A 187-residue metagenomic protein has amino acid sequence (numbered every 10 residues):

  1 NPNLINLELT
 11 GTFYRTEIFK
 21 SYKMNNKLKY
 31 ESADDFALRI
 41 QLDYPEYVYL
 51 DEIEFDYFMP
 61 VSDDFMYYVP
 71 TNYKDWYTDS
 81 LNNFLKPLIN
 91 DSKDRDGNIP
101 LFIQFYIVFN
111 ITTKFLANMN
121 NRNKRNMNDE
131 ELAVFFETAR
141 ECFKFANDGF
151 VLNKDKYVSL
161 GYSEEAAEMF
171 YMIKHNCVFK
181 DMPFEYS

Functional and structural regions predicted by a protein language model:
N1-Y14: A recurrent flexible, glycine/aromatic-enriched loop bordering the glycosyltransferase active site that acts as
I18, Y22, L28-I53, M59-P60: A short, conserved alpha-helix in the catalytic core of glycosyltransferases
Y47-F84, N98, A117-E131: Nucleotide-sugar-dependent glycosyltransferase catalytic core
D91-P100: Flexible helix-coil transition and linker loops at the boundaries of alpha-helical arrays
I99-Y106, E130, V134: Residues within HEAT/ARM-like alpha-solenoid scaffolds
F102-A117: Amphipathic alpha-helical repeat scaffolds of TPR domains
N123-S187: Membrane-interface aromatic/basic loop that binds lipid-linked glycans or pyrophosphate carriers, typified by
